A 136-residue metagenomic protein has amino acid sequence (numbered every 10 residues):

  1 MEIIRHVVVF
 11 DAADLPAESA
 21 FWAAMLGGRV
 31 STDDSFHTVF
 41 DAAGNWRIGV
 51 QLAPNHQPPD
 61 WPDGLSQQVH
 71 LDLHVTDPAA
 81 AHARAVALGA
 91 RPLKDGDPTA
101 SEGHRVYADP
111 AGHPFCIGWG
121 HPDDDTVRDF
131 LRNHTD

Functional and structural regions predicted by a protein language model:
E2-I3, V9-A53, A87, L93-D95 (+2 more regions): Core segments of cupin and vicinal oxygen chelate
R5-A13, V39-A42, W46, P59-R84 (+1 more regions): Vicinal oxygen chelate
E18, R84, C116: Active-site-proximal flexible loops/turns
L52, I117-D124: Short beta->alpha transition motifs characteristic of CBS
N55-D60, D125-T126: A short, acidic/glycine-rich surface segment
A80-A83, A87, D129-N133: Polar/charged alpha-helical tracts
R91-W119: Short, compact, well-ordered microdomains
H121-D136: A short, polar/charged loop-to-alpha-helix boundary motif
